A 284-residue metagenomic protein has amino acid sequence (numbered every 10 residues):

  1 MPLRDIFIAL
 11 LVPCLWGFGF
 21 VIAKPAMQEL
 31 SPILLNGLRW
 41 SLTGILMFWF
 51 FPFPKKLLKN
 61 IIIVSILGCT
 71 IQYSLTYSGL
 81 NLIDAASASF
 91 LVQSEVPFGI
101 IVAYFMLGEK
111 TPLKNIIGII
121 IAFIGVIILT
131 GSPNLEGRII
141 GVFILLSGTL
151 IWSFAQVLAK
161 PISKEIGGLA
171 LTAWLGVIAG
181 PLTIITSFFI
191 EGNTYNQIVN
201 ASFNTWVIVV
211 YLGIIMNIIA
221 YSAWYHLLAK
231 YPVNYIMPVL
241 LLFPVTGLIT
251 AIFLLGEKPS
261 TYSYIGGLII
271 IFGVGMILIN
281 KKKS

Functional and structural regions predicted by a protein language model:
M1-L34, E136-P161, L182-I185, S284: Glycine-/small-residue-enriched transmembrane alpha-helix faces in small-molecule transporters and effluxers
C14-G17, V21, I66-T70, S74 (+8 more regions): Hydrophobic/small/kink-forming positions within alpha-helical transmembrane segments of polytopic membrane proteins
L15, G19-F20, F48-V92, V126-I128 (+1 more regions): Specific transmembrane alpha-helical segments of multi-pass solute transporters/efflux pumps, especially DMT/EamA
F18, I22-P25, E29, L42-L57 (+4 more regions): Membrane-interface helix-cap regions at the ends of transmembrane helices in multi-pass membrane proteins
A26, L35, G79, F105-L107 (+6 more regions): Hydrophobic/aromatic residues within transmembrane alpha-helices of multi-pass small-molecule transporters
L34-S41, Y77-K110, N115-I119, G148 (+1 more regions): Specific alpha-helical transmembrane segments that line the substrate/conduction pathway and gating interfaces
L38, Y73, A88-S94, L158-P181 (+2 more regions): Helix-helix packing/entry segments at the starts of transmembrane helices
S41, M47, V102, T111-G131 (+4 more regions): Hydrophobic transmembrane alpha-helices of multi-pass small-molecule transport proteins
